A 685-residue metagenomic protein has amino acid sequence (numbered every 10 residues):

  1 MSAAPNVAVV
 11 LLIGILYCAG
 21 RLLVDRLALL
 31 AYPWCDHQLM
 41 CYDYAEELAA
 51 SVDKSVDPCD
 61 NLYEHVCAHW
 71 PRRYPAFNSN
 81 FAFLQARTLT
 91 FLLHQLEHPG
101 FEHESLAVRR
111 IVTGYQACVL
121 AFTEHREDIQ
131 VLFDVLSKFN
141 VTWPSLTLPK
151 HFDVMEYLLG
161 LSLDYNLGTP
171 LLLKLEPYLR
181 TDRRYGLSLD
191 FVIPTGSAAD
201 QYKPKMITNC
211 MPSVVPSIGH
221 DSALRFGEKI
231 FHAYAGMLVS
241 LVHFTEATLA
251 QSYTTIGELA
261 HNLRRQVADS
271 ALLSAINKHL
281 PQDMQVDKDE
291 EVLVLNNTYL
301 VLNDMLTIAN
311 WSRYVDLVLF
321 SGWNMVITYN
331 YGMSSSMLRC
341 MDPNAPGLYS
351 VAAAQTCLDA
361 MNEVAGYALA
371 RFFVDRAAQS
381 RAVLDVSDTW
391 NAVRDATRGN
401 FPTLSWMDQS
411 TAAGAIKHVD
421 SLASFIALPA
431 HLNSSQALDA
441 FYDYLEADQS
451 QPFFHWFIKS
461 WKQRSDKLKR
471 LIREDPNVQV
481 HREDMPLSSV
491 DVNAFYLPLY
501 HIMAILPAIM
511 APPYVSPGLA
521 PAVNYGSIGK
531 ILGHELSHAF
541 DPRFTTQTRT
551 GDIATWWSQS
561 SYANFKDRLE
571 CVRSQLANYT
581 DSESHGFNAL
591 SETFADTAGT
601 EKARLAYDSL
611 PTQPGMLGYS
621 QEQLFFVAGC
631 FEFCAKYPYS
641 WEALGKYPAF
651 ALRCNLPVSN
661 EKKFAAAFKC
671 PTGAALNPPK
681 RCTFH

Functional and structural regions predicted by a protein language model:
M1-L11: N-terminal Sec-pathway targeting helices
V9-T90: Signal-peptide-cleavage-adjacent N-terminal segments of secreted and extracellular proteins
W34-D36, M40-Y42, P58, V66 (+9 more regions): Sequence contexts marking disulfide-bonded cysteines in secreted/extracellular proteins
V56-C59, L167-G168, R180-R183, S488-D491 (+1 more regions): Short, well-ordered loop/turn elements at secondary-structure boundaries
H65, V192, L506-A508: Active-site-proximal beta-strand/loop segments in catalytic clefts of secreted hydrolases
H65-F83, N209-A223, S421, P513 (+1 more regions): Short amphipathic alpha-helical segments with coiled-coil-like heptad repeat character
Q85, L224, Y253-I256, H261-Q266 (+10 more regions): Intrinsically disordered, low-complexity linker/terminal regions across diverse proteins
L92-V393, P429-L432, L445-F453: Noncatalytic, helix-rich "gating/capping" subdomain that lines the substrate-entry/channel surface of large enzyme
